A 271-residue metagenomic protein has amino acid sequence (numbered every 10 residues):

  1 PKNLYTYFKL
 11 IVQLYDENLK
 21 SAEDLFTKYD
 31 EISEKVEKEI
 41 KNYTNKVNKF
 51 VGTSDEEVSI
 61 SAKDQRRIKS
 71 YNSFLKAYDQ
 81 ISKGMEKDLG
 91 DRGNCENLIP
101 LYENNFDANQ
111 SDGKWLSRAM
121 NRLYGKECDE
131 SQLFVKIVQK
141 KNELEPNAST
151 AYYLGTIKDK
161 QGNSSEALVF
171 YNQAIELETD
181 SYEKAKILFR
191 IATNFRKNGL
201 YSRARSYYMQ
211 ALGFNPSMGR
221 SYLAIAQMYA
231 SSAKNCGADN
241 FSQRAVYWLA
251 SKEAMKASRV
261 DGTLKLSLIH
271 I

Functional and structural regions predicted by a protein language model:
P1-Q132: Preference for long, solvent-exposed alpha-helical segments and helix-linker "stalks"
Y15-L19, Y124-C128, R196-G199, A226 (+1 more regions): Short coil/turn linking the two alpha-helices of tandem helical-hairpin repeats
N104-A108, V138-P146, A174-S181, Q210-N215: Solenoid-like repeat scaffolds
T150, K184-I187, S221: TPR alpha-solenoid repeat register
I269-I271: Conserved small/polar residues in nucleotide/adenosyl-binding loops
